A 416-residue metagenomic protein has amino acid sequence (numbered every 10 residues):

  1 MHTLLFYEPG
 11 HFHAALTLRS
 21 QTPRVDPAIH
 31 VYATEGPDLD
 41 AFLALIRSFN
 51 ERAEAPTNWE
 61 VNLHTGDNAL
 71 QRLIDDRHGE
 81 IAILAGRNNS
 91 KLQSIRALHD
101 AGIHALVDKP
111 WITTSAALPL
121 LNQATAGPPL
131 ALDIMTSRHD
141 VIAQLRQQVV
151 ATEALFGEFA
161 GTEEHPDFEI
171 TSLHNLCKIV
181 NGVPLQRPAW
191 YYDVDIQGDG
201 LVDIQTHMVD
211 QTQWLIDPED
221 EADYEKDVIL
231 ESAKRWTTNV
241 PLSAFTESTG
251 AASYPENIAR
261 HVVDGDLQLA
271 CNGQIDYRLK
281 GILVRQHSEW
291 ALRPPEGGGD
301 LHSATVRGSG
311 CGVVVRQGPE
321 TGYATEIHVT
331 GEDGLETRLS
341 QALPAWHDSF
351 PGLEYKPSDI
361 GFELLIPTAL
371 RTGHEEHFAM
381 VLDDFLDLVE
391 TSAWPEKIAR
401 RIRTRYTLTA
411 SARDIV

Functional and structural regions predicted by a protein language model:
M1-I103, A116-L130, D387-E390: N-terminal glycine-/serine-/threonine-rich beta1-alpha1-beta2 phosphate-ribose binding loop of Rossmann-like
D40, L92, R96, P119 (+4 more regions): A structural signal for well-ordered alpha-helical segments within the folded catalytic domains of diverse enzymes
G102, D108-P110: Short helix/strand-capping hinge loops at secondary-structure junctions that flank key functional elements
I112-Q186, G198: A contiguous active-site-proximal alpha/beta segment in oxidoreductase catalytic domains
G161-L185, R235-R260, E336-E363: Charged, glycine/proline-rich intrinsically disordered loops and linkers
V183-G298: Rossmann-like dinucleotide-binding domain that binds NAD(P)(H)
M208, Q213, A270-G273, G281-R285 (+1 more regions): C-terminal helical cap and adjacent loop that interface with cofactors, partners, or active-site loops
